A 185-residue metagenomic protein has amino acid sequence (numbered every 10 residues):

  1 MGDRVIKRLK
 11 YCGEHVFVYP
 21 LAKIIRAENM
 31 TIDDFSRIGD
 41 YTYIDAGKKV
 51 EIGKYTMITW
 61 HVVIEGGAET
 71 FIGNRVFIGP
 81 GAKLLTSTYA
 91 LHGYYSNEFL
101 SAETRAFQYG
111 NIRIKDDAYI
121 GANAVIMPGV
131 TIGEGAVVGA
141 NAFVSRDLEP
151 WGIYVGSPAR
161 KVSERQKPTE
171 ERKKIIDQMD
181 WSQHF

Functional and structural regions predicted by a protein language model:
M1-T31, F35, D180-F185: Extended, small-residue-rich solenoid/repeat segments and analogous flexible loops that form exposed scaffolds
R8-L9, E14, D34, T104 (+2 more regions): Short secondary-structure boundary/capping segments
K10-C12, V50, I114, I126 (+2 more regions): Hydrophobic beta-strand core residues of beta-sandwich domains
P20-I32, R37-I126, S157, R165-Q166: Flexible, glycine/small-residue-enriched loop-and-beta-strand segment within the central core of proteins
T31, I44, I126-V155, A159 (+1 more regions): C-terminal/domain-terminus segments
Y95-L100, K174-W181: A short C-terminal helix-loop "cap" of Rossmann-like NAD(P)-dependent dehydrogenase/epimerase domains
V162: Acidic, carboxylate-rich catalytic segments that either coordinate divalent cations
